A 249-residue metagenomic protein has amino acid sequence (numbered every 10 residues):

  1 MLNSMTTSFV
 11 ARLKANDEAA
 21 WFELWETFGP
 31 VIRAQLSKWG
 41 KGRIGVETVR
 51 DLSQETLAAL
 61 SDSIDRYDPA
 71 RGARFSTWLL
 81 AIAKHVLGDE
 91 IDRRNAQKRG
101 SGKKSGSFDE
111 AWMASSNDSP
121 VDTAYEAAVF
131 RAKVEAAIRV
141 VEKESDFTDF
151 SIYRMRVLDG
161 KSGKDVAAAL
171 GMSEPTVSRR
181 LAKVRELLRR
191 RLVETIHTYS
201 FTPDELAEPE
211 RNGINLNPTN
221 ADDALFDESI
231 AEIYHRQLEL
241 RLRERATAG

Functional and structural regions predicted by a protein language model:
M1-G249: Intrinsic, short, N-terminal disordered tails of RNA polymerase sigma-factor systems
